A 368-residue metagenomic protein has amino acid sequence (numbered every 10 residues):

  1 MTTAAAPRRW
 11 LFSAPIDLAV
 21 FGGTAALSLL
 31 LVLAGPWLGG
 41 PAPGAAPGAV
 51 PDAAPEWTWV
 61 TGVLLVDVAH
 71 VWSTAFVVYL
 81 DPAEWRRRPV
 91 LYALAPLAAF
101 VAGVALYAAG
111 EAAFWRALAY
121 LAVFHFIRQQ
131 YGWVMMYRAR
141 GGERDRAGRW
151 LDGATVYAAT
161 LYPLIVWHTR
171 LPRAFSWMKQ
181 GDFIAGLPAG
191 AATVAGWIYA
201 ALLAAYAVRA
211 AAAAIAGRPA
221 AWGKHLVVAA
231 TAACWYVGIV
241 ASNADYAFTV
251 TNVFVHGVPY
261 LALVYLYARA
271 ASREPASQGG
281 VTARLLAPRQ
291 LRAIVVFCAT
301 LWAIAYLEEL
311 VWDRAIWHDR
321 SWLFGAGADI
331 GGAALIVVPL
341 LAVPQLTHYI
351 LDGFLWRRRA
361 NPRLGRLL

Functional and structural regions predicted by a protein language model:
T2, T58-V78, F126-G132: Central hydrophobic cores of alpha-helical transmembrane segments in multi-pass inner-membrane proteins across all
T2-V63, V338, V343, G353-F354: N-terminal signal-anchor module of multipass membrane proteins
L33-G44, I165-G181, L307-R320: Membrane-helix interface motif
A53-T61, D182-W197, G325-L341: Short aromatic-rich membrane-water interface segments that cap or initiate transmembrane helices in multi-pass membrane
V71-P82, Q130-Y137, A207-G217, H348 (+1 more regions): C-terminal ends of transmembrane helices
R87, V104-A192: Membrane-interface helix-loop-helix junctions at boundaries between adjacent transmembrane segments
V166-T231: Loop-centered beta-sheet repeat module
S272-L335: C-terminal hydrophobic structural anchor segments that stabilize assembly/packing rather than catalytic chemistry
